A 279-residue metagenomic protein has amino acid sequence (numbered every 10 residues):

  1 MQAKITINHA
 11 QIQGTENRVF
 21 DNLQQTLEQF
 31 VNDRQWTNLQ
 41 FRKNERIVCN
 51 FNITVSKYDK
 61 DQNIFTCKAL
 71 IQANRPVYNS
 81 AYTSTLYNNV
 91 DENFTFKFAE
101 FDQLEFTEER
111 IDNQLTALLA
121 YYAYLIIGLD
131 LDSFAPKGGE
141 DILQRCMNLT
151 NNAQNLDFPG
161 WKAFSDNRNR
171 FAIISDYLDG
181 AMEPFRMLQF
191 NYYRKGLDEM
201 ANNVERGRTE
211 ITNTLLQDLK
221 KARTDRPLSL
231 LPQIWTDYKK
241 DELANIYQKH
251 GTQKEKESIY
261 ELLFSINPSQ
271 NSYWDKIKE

Functional and structural regions predicted by a protein language model:
M1-T66, V77-N79: Start-of-domain marker
T6, Y193-E279: A cross-kingdom marker for long, charged
A10-N17, E105-N113, T224-D225: Second-shell loop/turn segments in exported
E28-W36, G128-L131, A244, Q248: Sec-exported extracytoplasmic/periplasmic mature domains
D61-S175: Acidic/His-rich structured neighborhood in mature extracellular/periplasmic domains
A135-L228: Flexible, glycine-rich surface segments
